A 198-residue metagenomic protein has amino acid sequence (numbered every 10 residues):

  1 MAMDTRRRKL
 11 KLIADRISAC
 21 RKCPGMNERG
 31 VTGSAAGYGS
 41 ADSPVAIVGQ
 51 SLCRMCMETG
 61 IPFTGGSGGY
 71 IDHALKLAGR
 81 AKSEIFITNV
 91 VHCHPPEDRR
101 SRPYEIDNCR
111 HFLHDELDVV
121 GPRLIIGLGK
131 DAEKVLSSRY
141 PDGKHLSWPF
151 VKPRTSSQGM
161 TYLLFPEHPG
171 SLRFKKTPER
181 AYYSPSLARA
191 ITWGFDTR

Functional and structural regions predicted by a protein language model:
A2-T197: A polyanion-binding, active-site-adjacent surface
